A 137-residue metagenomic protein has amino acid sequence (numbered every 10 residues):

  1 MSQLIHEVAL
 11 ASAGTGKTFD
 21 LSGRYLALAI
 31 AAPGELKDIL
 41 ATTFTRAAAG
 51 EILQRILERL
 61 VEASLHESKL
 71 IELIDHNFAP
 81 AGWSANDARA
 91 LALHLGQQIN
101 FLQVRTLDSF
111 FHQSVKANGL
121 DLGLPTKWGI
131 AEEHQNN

Functional and structural regions predicted by a protein language model:
M1-G123: P-loop NTPase Walker
P125-G129: Short coil/turn segments at secondary-structure boundaries
I130-A131, Q135-N137: N-terminal nucleotide-handling cores and adjacent loading/scaffold lobes of large enzymes and macromolecular assemblies
